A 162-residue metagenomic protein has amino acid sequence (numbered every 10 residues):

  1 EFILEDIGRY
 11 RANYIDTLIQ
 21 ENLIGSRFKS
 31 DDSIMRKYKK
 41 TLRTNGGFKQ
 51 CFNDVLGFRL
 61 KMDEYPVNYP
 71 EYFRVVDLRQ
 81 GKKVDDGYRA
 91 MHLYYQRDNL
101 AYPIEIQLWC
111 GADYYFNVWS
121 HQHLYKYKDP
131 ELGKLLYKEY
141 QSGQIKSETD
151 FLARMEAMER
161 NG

Functional and structural regions predicted by a protein language model:
E1-G47, K146-T149, E159-G162: Charge-rich, low-complexity segments
K49-M155: Long beta-strand-rich cores associated with HINT superfamily self-processing modules
